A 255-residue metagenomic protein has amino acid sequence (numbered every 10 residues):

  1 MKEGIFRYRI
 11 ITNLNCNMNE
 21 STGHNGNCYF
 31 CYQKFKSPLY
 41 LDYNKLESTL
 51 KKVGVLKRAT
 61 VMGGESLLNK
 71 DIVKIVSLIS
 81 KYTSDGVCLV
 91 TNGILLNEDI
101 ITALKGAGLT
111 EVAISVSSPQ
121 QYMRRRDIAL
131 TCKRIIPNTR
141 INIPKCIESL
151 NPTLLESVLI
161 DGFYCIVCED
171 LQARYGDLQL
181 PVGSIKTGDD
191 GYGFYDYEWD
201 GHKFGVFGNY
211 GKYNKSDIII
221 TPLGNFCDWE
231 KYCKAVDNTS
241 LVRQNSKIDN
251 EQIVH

Functional and structural regions predicted by a protein language model:
M1-N44, W229: Canonical Radical SAM [4Fe-4S] cluster-binding loop centered on the CxxxCxxC motif and its immediate flanking residues
Y8, L46-L50, V73-V76, I101 (+2 more regions): Generic structural signal for well-ordered alpha-helices, preferentially at hydrophobic/aromatic core positions
T22, K34-S37, T153-E156, Y164 (+4 more regions): Secreted/processed peptides and extracellular or luminal domains of membrane proteins
Q33-L41, L56-N69, S80, S84-L96 (+3 more regions): Core AdoMet radical
N69-I72, L96-D99, L150-P152: Short, well-ordered alpha-helical microsegments
I100, I147-G162: Catalytic cores of alpha/beta
Q172-H255: Accessory C-terminal segments flanking Radical SAM cores
